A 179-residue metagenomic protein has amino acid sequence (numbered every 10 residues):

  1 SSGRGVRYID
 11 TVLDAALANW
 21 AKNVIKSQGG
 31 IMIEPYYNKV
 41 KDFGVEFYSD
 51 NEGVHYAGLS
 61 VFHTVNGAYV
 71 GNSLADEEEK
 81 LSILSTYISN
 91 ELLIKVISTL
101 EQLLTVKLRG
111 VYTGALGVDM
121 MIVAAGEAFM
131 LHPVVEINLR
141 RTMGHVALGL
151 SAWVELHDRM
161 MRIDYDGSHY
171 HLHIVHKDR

Functional and structural regions predicted by a protein language model:
S1-A18, G44, N66-L84: Glycine-rich phosphate-binding loop of ATP-grasp-fold ATP-dependent ligases
G5-Y8, E127, G144: Short, function-defining helix-loop hinge/capping sites that tune catalysis or transport
A16-V70, M121-V134, T142: Phosphate-binding site of ATP-dependent enzymes
K26-P35, Y56, Y69-F129, S168-R179: A long amphipathic alpha-helix within ATP-dependent nucleotide-binding catalytic cores
F43, E91, K95-S98, H145 (+1 more regions): Generic recognition of stable, solvent-exposed alpha-helical segments in well-folded globular domains
G117, L131-V134, A147, S151: A general structural signal for well-ordered alpha-helical packing
R140-D178: Active-site "cap" helix and flanking loop/linker of ATP-utilizing ligase/carboxylase catalytic domains
